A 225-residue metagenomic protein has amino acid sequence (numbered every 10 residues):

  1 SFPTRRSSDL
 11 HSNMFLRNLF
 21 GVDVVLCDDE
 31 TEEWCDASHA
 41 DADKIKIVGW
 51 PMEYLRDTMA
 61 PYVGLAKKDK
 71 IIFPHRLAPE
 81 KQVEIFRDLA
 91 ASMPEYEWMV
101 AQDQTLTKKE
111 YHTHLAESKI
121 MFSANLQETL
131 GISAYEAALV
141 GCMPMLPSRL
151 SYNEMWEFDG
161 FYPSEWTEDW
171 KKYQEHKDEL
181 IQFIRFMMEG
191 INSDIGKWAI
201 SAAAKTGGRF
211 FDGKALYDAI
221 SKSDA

Functional and structural regions predicted by a protein language model:
F2-S7: Short, small-residue-biased leader/transition segments that mark boundaries at the very start of proteins
S8-I45: A short, active-site helix/loop in glycosyltransferases that binds the activated sugar's phosphate group
V48, M52, R56-K81, R87-A91: Conserved donor-binding/catalytic core segment of Leloir-type glycosyltransferases
P61-Y62, T167-D224: A charged, aromatic-enriched C-terminal amphipathic alpha-helix characteristic of glycosyltransferases across folds
H112, Y135-L139, L150-E154: Short alpha-helical segment that forms part of, or immediately flanks, the ligand-binding pocket in carbohydrate-active
N125-L126: Aromatic "clamp/platform" in nucleotide-sugar-dependent glycosyltransferases that forms part of the donor/acceptor
M143-L146: Short hydrophobic beta-strand element within catalytic cores of glycosyltransferases and related nucleotide-activated
S148-S164: Short acidic/histidine- and often glycine-rich active-site loop of Leloir-type glycosyltransferases that engages
